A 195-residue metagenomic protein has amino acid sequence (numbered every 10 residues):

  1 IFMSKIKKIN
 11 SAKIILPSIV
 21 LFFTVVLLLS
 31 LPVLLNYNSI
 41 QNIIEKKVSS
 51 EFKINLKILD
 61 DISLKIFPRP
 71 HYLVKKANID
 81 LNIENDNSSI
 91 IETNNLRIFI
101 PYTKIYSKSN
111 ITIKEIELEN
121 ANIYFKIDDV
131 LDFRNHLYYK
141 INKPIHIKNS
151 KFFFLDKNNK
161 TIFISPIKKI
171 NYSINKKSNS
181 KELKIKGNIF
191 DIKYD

Functional and structural regions predicted by a protein language model:
F2-K53: N-terminal type II signal-anchor transmembrane helix that functions as the membrane-insertion/stop-transfer segment
A12, S18, V33-I40, K47 (+3 more regions): Flexible beta-edge/linker motif
I54-D60: A short, amphipathic edge element
D191-D195: Short, intrinsically disordered, charge-balanced linker/junction segments flanking boundaries in proteins
